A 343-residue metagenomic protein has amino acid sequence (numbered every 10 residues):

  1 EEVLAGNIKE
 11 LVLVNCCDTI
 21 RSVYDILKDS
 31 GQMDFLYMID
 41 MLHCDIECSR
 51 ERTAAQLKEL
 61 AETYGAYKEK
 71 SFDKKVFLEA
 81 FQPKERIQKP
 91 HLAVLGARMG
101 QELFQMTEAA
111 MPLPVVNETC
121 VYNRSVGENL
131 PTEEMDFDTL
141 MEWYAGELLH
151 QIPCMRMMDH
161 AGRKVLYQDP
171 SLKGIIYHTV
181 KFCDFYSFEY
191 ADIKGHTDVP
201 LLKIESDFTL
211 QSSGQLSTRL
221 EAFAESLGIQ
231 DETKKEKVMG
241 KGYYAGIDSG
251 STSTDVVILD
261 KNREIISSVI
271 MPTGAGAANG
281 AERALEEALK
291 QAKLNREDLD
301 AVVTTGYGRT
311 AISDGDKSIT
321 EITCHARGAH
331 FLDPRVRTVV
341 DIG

Functional and structural regions predicted by a protein language model:
E1-Y244, N262-E264, G274: An N-terminal assembly and electron-transfer interface module characteristic of large anaerobic redox and radical
I8-V12, H91-L92, L299-D300, D314-D316 (+1 more regions): Short active-site oxyanion
A97, I247-T252, Y307, I342-G343: A short acidic Gly-Thr/Ser loop motif
M106, V257-L259, A281, A311-D316: Short acidic, glycine/serine/threonine-rich loops at helix termini
K235-M239, Y307-G343: Conserved phosphate-binding catalytic cores of ATP/NTP-utilizing and phosphoryl-transfer enzymes
Y244-D248, D300-V303, R337-V340: Short glycine-aspartate micro-motif
I247-N279, E287: Short glycine-rich, Thr/Ser-proximal phosphate-binding strand/loop in the N-terminal lobe of ATP-dependent enzymes
I270-T273, A292-T323: Short beta-strand-loop/turn "lid" adjacent to the catalytic site in phosphate-handling enzymes
